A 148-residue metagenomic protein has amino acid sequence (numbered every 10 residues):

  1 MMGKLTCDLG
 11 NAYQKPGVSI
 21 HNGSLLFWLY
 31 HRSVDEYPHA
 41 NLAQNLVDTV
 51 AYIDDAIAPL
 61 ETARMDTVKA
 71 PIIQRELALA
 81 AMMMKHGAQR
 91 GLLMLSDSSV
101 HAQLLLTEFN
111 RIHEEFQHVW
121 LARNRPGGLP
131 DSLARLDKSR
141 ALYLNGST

Functional and structural regions predicted by a protein language model:
M1-T148: Substrate-binding groove of N-acetylhexosamine-processing glycoside hydrolases
